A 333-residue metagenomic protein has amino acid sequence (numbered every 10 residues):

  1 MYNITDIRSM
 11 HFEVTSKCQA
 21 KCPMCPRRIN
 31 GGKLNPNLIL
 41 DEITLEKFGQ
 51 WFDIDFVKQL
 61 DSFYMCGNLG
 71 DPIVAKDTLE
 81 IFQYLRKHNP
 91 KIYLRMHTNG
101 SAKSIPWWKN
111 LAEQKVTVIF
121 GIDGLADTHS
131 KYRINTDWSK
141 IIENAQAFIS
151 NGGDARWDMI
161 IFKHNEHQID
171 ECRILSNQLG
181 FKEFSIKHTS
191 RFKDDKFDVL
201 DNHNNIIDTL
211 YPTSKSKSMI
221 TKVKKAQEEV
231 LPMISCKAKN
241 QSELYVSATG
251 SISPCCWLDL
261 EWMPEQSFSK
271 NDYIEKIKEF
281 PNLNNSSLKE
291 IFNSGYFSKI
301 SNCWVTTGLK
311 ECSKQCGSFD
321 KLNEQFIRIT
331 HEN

Functional and structural regions predicted by a protein language model:
M1-I7, A20: Recognition helices and adjacent regulatory flanks at domain boundaries
T5, E13, R28-G49, K58 (+4 more regions): Radical SAM enzyme [4Fe-4S]-AdoMet core and its adjacent flexible, acidic and glycine-rich loops/tails across
S9, E13, K17, T307-E311: Flanking scaffold residues of small Cys/His-coordinated metal-binding clusters
S9-H11, S62, Y93-R95, D154-R156: Residues at or immediately flanking beta-strands
K17-A20, R27-G31, L45-G124: Conserved SAM/AdoMet-binding glycine-rich loop
Q19-R27, K310-K321: Local cysteine-cluster metal-coordination motifs and their immediate loop/turn environment, predominantly Fe-S cluster
N68, N302-T307: N-terminal juxtadomain amphipathic helix that follows a signal peptide/anchor or precedes a small N-terminal auxiliary
L322-N333: Terminal, non-catalytic domain-edge segments
